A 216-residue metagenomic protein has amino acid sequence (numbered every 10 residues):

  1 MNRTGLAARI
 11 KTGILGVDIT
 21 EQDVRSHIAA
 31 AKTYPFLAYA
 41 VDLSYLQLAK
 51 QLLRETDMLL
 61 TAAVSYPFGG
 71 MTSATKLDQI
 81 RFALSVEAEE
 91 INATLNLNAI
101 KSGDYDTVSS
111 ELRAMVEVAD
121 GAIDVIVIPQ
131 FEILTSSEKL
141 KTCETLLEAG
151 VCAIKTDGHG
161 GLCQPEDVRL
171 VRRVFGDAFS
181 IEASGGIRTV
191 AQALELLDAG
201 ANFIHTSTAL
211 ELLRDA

Functional and structural regions predicted by a protein language model:
M1-S26, R169, R173-S180, I187-A216: Alpha/beta catalytic cores of nucleotide-metabolism and tRNA/nucleoside-modifying enzymes
M1-S85, K141, T145: Conserved N-terminal beta1-alpha1 strand-loop-helix module at the mouth
L6-I14, Y39-V41, L59-Y66, I91-A93 (+4 more regions): Hydrophobic faces of well-ordered beta-strands that scaffold small-molecule active sites in alpha/beta enzyme cores
K11, A49, A83, V127 (+3 more regions): Conserved, mostly hydrophobic/aromatic
Q22, V41-L59, G70-L77, N98-V118 (+4 more regions): Active-site-adjacent beta->alpha loops and helix N-cap segments on the catalytic face of soluble alpha/beta enzymes
H27-A31, A83, M115-A119, T145-L146 (+2 more regions): Generic structural signal for hydrophobic
I28-F36, I123-V125, E148-I154, V174-F179: Short, surface-exposed connector motifs at secondary-structure boundaries
A62, Y66-P67, S85-I100, E148-Q164 (+1 more regions): Glycine-rich phosphate-binding active-site loops on the catalytic face of alpha/beta enzymes
